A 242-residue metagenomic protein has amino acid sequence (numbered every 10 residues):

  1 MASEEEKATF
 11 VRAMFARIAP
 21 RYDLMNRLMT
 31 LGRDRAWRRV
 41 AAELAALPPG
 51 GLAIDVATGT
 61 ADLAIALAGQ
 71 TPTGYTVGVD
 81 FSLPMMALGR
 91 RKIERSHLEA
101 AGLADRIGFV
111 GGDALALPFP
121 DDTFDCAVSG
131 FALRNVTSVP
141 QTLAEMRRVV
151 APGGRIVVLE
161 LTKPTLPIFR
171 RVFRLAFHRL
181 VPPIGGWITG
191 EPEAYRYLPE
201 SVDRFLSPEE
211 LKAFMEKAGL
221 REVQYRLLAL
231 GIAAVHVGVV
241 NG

Functional and structural regions predicted by a protein language model:
M1-R21, F177, I188: N-terminal, positively charged/glycine-rich alpha-helical extensions of SAM-dependent methyltransferases
R21, L31-G50, A66: Conserved alpha-helix/loop element of class I SAM-dependent methyltransferases that forms part of the SAM/SAH-binding
Y22, A127-V128: Hydrophobic beta-strand segment of the Class I
L52-A116: Class I SAM-dependent methyltransferase SAM/SAH-binding core
L115-C126: A short acidic, Gly/Pro-enriched loop at the edge of an enzyme's catalytic core that lines a small-molecule cofactor
P140-R155: A short glycine-rich, Lys/Arg-flanked "PGG" loop and its adjoining helix->strand segment in the class I
L159-A218, Q224: C-terminal alpha-helical "lid/dimerization" subdomain adjacent to the S-adenosyl-L-methionine
A218-G242: Core SAM-dependent methyltransferase catalytic element
